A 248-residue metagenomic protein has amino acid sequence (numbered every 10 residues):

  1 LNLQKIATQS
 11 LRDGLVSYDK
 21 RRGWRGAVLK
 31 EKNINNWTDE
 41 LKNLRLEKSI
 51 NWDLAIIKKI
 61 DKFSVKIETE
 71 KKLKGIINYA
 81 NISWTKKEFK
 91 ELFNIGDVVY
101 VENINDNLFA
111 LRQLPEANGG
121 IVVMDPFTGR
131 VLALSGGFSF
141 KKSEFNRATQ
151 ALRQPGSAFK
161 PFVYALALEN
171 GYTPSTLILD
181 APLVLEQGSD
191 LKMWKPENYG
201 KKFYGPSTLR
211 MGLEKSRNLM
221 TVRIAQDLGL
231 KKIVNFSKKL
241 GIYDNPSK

Functional and structural regions predicted by a protein language model:
L1-R153, S157-P161, A165, N170-T176 (+2 more regions): Periplasmic/cell-envelope proteins involved in peptidoglycan metabolism and beta-lactam response
I104-N105, L134-F138, A181, K192-M193 (+2 more regions): Short hydrophobic/aromatic-rich motifs at helix boundaries and adjacent loops
F127, Y172-I233: Conserved catalytic neighborhood of penicillin-recognizing serine enzymes
Q150, R217-T221, I242: A broad detector of the eukaryotic-type serine/threonine protein kinase catalytic domain
E197-N198, N245-K248: Conserved active-site-proximal loop/helix segments of enzymes involved in bacterial cell-wall and related
